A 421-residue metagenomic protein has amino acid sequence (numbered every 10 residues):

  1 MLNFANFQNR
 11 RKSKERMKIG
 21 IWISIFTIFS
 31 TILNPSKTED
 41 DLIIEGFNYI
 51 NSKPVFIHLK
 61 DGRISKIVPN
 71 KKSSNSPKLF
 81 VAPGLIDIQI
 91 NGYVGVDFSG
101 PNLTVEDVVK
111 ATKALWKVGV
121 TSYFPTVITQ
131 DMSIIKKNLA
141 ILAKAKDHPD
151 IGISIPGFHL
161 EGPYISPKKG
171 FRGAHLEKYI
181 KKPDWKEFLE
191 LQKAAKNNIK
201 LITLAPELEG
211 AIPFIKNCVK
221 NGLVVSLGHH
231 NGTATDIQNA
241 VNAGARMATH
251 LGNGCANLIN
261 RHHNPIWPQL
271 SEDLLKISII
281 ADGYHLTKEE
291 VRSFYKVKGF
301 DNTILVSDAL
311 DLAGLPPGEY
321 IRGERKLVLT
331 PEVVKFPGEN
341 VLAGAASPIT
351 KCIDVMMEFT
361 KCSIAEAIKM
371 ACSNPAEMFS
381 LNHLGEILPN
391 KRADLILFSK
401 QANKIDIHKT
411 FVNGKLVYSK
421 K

Functional and structural regions predicted by a protein language model:
L2-R10, K14, W22-I25, F29-K72 (+2 more regions): N-terminal metal-binding scaffold of metallo-dependent hydrolase/deaminase domains
E39-E45, P69-N102, V108-V109, K113: Replace "His-x-His-based motif
F47, G62, K78, Q89 (+10 more regions): Divalent metal-coordination and catalytic microenvironments
N91-D97, V109-I141, I153-S166, A195-E207 (+3 more regions): Divalent metal-dependent hydrolysis catalytic cores, especially in the metallo-beta-lactamase
S166-K193: Conserved phosphate-binding/catalytic loop of the ribokinase/pfkB sugar-kinase fold
W185, L189-L315: Active-site core of metal-dependent hydrolases
W267-S278, Y295-S307, A313-F398: His/Asp/Glu-enriched, well-ordered alpha-helical/loop segment that forms or immediately abuts the divalent-metal
I387-K421: C-terminal cap of metal-dependent C-N hydrolases
